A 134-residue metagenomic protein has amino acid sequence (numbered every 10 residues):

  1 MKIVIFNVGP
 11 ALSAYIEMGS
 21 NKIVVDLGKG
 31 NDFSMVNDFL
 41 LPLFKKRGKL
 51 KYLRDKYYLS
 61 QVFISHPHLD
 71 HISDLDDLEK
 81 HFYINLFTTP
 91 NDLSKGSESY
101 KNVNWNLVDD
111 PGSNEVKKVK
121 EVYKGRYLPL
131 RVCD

Functional and structural regions predicted by a protein language model:
M1-I3, V8-G9, K46, R54-Y57 (+1 more regions): Flexible, acidic/histidine-containing loops and adjacent segments that form or flank the divalent-metal
M1-K51: Conserved beta-strand hairpin/beta-sheet module of binuclear metal-dependent hydrolase folds, prominently
V24-G28, Y57-D70, F87-N91: Active-site neighborhood of phospho(di)ester-bond hydrolases with catalytic His/Asp-centered motifs
F33-S34, L69-I72: Loop/helix-junction capping segments adjacent to catalytic residues or to phosphate/diphosphate-binding pockets
